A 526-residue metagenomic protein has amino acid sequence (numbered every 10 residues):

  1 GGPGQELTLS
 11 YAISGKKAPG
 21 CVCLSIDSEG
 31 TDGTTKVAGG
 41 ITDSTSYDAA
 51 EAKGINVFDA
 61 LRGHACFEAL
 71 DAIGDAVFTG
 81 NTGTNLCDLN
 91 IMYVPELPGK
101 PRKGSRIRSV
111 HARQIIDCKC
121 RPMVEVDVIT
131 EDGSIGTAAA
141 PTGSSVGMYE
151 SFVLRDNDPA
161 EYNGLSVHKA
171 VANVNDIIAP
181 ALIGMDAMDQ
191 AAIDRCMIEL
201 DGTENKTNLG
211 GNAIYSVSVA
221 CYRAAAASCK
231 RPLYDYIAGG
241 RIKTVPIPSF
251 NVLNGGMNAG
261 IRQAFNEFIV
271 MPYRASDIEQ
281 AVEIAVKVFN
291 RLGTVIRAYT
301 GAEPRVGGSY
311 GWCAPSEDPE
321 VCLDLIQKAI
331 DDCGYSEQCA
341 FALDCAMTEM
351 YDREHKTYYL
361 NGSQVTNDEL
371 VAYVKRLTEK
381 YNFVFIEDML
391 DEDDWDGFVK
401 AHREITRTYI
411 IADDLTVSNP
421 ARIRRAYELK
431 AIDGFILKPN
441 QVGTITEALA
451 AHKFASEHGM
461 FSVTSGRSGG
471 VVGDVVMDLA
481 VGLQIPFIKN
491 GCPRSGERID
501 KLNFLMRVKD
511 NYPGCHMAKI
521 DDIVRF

Functional and structural regions predicted by a protein language model:
G1-E68, I73-V77, G83-N85: Active-site histidine-anchored catalytic micro-motif
G1-G2, D75-D88, I115-V126, N205-A226 (+5 more regions): Conserved phosphate/anionic-ligand binding catalytic regions in large, soluble enzymes, centered on
I13, I91-Y93, V124-D132, G136-T142 (+5 more regions): Short beta-strand elements
A18-S25, V57-L61, T79-N81, D186-I193 (+7 more regions): Flexible, glycine/charged-enriched surface loops at secondary-structure junctions
P98-V124: Short, Gly/Pro- and small/polar-rich lid/capping loops
P141-R231, V282, G311: Metal- or metallocofactor-binding catalytic centers and their adjacent structured scaffolds across diverse enzyme
K243-R305, Y310: Mobile "lid/hinge" segments at catalytic clefts and subdomain interfaces of large enzymes
A302-E303, P319-F526: Catalytic core of soluble alpha/beta enzymes
